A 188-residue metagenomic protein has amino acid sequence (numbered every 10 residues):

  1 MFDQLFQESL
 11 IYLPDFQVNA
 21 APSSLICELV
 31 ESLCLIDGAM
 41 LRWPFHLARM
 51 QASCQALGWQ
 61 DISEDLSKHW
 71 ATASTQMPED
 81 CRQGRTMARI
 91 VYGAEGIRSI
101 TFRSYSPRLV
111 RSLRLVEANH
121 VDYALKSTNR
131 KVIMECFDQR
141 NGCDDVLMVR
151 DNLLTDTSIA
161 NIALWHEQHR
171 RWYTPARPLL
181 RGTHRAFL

Functional and structural regions predicted by a protein language model:
M1-L153, L179-F187: Conserved alpha/beta cores of soluble small-molecule-handling proteins
G142-Y173: Conserved active-site beta-strand-loop modules that form the wall/rim of enzyme catalytic pockets and either contain
W165-E167, W172-F187: Short, hydrophobic/π-rich interface segment
